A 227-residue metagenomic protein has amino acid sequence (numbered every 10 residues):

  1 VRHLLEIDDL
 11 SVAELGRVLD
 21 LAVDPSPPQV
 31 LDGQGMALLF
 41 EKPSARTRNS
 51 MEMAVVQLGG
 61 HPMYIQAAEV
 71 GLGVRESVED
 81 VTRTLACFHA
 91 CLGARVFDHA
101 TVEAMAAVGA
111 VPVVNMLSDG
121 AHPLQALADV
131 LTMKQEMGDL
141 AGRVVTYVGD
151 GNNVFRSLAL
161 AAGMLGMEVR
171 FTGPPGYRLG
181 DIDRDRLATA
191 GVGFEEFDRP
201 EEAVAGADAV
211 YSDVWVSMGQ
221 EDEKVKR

Functional and structural regions predicted by a protein language model:
V1-N49, M53, A121: Positively charged, low-complexity intrinsically disordered leader regions
G35-F88: Active-site cofactor/substrate anionic-group-binding motifs, chiefly glycine- and Lys/Arg-rich phosphate-binding loops
E41-A54, Q135-S212, M218-Q220: Glycine-rich phosphate/diphosphate-binding loop of Rossmann-like nucleotide-binding domains
L58, F88, V108-A110, L165 (+1 more regions): Short, structured coil segments at secondary-structure junctions
M63-L85, V108, L158-A161, R178-V192: Active-site-proximal loop->helix
A86, A106, A203-A205: A short, aliphatic-rich alpha-helical micro-motif
A90-A161: Anion-binding alpha/beta catalytic cores of soluble intermediary-metabolism enzymes, centered on
